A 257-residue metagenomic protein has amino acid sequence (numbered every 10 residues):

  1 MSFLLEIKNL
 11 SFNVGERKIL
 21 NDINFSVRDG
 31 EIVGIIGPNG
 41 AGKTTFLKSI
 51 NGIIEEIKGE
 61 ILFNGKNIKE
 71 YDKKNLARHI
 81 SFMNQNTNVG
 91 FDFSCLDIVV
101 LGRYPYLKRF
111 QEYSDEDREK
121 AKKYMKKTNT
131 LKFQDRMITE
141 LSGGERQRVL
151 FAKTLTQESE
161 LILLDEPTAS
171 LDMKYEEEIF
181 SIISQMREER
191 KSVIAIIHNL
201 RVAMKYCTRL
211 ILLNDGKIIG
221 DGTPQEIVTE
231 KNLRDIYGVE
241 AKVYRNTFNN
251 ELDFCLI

Functional and structural regions predicted by a protein language model:
I36-P38: The feature captures the beta-strand-to-loop junction immediately N-terminal to the Walker
N51: Helix-to-loop junction immediately C-terminal to a conserved catalytic motif
G59-N67, L76: Conserved ABC transporter NBD signature motif
M137-L141, E145: Conserved ABC ATPase signature
I162-E166: Catalytic Walker B motif of ABC-type/P-loop ATPase nucleotide-binding domains
